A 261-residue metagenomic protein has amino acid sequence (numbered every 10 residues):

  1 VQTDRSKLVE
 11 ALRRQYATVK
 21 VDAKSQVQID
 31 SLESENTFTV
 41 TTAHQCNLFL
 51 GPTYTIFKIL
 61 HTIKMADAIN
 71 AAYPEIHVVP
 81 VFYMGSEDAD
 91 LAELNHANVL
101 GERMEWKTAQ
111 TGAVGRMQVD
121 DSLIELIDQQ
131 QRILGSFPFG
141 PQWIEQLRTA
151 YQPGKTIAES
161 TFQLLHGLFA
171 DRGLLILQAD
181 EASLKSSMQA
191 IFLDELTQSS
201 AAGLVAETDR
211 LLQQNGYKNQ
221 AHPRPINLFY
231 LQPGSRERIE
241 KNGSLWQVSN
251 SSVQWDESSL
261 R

Functional and structural regions predicted by a protein language model:
V1-R261: N-terminal targeting/trafficking signals and adjacent low-complexity tails
